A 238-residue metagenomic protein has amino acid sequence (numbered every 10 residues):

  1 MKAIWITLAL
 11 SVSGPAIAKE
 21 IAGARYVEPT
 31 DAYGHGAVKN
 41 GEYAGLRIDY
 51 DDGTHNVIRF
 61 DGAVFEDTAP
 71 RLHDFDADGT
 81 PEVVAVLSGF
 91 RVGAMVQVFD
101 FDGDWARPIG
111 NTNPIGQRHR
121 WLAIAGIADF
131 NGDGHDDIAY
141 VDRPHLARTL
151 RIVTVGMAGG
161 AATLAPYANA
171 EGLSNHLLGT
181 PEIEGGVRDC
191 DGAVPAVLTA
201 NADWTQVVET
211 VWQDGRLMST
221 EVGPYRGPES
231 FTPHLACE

Functional and structural regions predicted by a protein language model:
M1-T7: Sec-dependent signal peptide recognition, specifically the positively charged N-region followed immediately by
S13-P15: N-terminal signal peptide c-region/cleavage motif recognized by signal peptidases
I17-E238: Beta-propeller-forming repeat regions
